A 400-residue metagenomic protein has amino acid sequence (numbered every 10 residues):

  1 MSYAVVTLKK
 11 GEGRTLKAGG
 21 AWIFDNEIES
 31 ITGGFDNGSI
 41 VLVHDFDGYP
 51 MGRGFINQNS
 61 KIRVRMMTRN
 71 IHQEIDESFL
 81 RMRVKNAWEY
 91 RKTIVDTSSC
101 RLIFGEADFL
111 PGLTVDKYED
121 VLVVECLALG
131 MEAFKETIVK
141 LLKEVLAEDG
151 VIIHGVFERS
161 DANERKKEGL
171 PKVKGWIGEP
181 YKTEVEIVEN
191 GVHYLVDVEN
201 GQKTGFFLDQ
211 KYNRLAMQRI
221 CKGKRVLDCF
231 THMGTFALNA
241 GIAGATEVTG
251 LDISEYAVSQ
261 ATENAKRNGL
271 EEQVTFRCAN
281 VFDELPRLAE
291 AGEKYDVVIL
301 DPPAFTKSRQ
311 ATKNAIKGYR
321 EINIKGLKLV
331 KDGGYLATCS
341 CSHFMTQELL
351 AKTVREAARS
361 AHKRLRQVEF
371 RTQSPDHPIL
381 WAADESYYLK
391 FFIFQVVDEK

Functional and structural regions predicted by a protein language model:
M1-E119: Non-catalytic accessory regions of SAM-dependent methyltransferases
S2-R53, A128, I177, V185 (+7 more regions): S-adenosylmethionine
S60, G130-E132, Q202-K203: Short, surface-exposed beta-strand-loop junctions and turns on beta-sheet-rich folds
R65-E74, V123-K135: Short histidine-centered catalytic/ligand-binding loop motif
S78, M82, N86-Y90, I94 (+2 more regions): A short, charged
I103-D116, K135-F206: Non-catalytic substrate-recognition/targeting regions of SAM-dependent transferases
I177-K400: Rossmann-like S-adenosyl-L-methionine
